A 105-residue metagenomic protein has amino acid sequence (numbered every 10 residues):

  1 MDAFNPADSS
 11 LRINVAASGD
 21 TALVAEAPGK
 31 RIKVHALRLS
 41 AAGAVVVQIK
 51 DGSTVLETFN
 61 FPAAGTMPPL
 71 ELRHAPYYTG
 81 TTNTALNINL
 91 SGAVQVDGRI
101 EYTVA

Functional and structural regions predicted by a protein language model:
M1-A105: Beta-strand-centric surfaces of beta-sandwich/beta-rich domains
